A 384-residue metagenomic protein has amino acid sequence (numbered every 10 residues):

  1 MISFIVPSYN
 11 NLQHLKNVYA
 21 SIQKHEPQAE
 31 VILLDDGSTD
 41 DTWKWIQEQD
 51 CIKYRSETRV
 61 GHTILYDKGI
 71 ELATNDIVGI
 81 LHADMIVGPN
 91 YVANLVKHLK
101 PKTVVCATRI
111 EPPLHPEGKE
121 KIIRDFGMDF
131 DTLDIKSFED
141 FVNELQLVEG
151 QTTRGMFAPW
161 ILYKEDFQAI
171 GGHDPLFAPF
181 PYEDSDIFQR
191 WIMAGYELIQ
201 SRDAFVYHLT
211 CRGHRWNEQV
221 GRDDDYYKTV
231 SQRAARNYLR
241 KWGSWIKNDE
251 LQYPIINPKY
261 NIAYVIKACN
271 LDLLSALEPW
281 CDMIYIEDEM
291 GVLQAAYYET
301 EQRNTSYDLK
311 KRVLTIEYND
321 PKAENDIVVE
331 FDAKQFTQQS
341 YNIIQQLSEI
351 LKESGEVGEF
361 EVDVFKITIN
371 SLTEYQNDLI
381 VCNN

Functional and structural regions predicted by a protein language model:
I2-H14, V18, H25, L34 (+2 more regions): A conserved hydrophobic helix/loop-capping motif in glycosyltransferases and polysaccharide synthases
A20-A29, A276-M283: Short, acidic, metal-binding catalytic loop of nucleotide-sugar glycosyltransferases
L34-K44, T58, D288-Q294: A conserved acidic beta->alpha catalytic loop
S56-A73: Glycine-rich, basic loop-to-helix element that forms the pyrophosphate-binding segment of sugar-nucleotide handling
V78, V328: Short aromatic/hydrophobic "clamp" motif used to bind/position activated sugar donors
I86, T153-P159, Q168-V206: Donor nucleotide-sugar recognition loop
I86-D129: Conserved donor NDP-sugar-binding/catalytic core segment of glycosyltransferases
F141-E165: A recurrent flexible, glycine/aromatic-enriched loop bordering the glycosyltransferase active site that acts as
